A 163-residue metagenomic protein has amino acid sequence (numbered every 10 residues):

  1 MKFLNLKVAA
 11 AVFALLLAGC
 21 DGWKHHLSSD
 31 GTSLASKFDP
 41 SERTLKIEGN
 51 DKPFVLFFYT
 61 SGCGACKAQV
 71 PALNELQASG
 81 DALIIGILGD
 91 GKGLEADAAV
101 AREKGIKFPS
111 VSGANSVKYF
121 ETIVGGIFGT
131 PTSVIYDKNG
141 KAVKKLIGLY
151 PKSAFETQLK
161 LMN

Functional and structural regions predicted by a protein language model:
M1-A18: Sec-dependent bacterial lipoprotein signal peptides
C20-I47: N-terminal "domain-start" segment that seeds a small globular fold
K46-G64: Short active-site neighborhood of thiol/selenol oxidoreductases, capturing the structured segment around
V55-L56, I84, S133: Hydrophobic beta-strand anchors of alpha/beta hydrolase catalytic cores
F58-S61, I87-D90, G113-A114, G148-L149: Active-site-proximal beta-strand/loop segments in catalytic clefts of secreted hydrolases
C63-C66, S133: The canonical Cys-X-X-Cys-His
K67-K104, S116-E121: Structural microenvironment flanking redox-active thiols in thiol-disulfide oxidoreductases
I106, A114-Q158: Thiol/disulfide oxidoreductase modules built on the thioredoxin-like
